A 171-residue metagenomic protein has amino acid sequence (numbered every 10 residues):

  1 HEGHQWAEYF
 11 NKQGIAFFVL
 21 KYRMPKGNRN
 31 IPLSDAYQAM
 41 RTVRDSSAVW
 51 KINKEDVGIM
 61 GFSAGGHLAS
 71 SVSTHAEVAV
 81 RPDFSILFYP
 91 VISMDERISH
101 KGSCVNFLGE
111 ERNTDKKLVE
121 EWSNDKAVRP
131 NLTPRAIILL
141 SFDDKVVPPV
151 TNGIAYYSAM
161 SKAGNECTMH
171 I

Functional and structural regions predicted by a protein language model:
E2-A7, F18-K54: Catalytic nucleophile-loop/oxyanion-hole region of alpha/beta-hydrolase and closely related hydrolase-like folds
N11-K21, G58, T168: A fold-wide structural signal in alpha/beta-hydrolase
Q38-S103, V119-E120, N124-A127: Primarily recognizes the serine-hydrolase "nucleophile elbow" in alpha/beta-hydrolase and SGNH/GDSL folds
M94, D143-V147: Acidic catalytic loop of the alpha/beta-hydrolase fold
R112-P134: Active-site nucleophile elbow and catalytic-triad environment of alpha/beta-hydrolase enzymes
N131, I137-D144: Short beta-strand/loop motif that positions the catalytic acidic residue of the alpha/beta-hydrolase fold
L139, T151-I171: C-terminal catalytic histidine-bearing segment of alpha/beta-hydrolase fold enzymes
